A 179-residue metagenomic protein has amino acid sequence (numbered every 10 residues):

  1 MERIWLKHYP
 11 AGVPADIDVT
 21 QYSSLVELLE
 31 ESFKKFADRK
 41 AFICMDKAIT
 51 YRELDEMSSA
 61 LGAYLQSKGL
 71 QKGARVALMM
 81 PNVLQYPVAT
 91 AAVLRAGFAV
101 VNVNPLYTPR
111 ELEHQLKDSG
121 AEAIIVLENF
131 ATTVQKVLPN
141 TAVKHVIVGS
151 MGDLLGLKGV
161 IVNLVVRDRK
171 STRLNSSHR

Functional and structural regions predicted by a protein language model:
M1-E2, F33-D38, S176-R179: A short, compositionally biased
M1-Y22: Flexible, non-catalytic linker and terminal segments flanking ANL/adenylate-forming cores
A15-I17, A48-I49, V76-A77, A99 (+1 more regions): Short, contiguous strand/loop micro-motifs
T20-Q21, E30, D38-V83, P87-A91 (+1 more regions): Conserved AMP-binding/adenylate-forming core of the ANL superfamily
Y22, V26, S171-R179: Alpha-helix-centered segments that form part of catalytic cores
L28-K35, L164: Residues that form generic nucleotide/phosphate-binding pockets
S67-K68, R95-S176: Structural core segment of the AMP-binding/adenylate-forming
